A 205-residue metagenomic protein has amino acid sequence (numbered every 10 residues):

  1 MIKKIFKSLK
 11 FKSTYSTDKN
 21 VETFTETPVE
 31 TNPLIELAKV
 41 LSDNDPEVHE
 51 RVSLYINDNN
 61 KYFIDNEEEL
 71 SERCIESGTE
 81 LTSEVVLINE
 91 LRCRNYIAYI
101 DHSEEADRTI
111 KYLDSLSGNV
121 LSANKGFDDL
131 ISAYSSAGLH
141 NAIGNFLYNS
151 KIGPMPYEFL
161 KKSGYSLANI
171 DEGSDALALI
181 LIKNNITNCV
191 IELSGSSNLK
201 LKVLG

Functional and structural regions predicted by a protein language model:
I2-G205: Contiguous interface-forming segments/domains that mediate binding rather than catalysis
